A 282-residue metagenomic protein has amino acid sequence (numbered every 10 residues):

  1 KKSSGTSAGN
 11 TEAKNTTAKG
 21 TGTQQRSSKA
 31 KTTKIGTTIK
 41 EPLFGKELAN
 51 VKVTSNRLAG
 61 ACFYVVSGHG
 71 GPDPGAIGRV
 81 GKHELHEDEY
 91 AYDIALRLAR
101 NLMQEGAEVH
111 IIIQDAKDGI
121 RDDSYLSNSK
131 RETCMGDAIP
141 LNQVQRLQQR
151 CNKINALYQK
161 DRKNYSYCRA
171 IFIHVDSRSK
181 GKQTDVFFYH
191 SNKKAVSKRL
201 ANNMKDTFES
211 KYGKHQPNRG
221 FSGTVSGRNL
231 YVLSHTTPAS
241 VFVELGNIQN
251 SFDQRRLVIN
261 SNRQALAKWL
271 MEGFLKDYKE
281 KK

Functional and structural regions predicted by a protein language model:
K1-K282: Catalytic-site microenvironment of enzymes that process N-acetyl-hexosamine-containing cell-wall polysaccharides
